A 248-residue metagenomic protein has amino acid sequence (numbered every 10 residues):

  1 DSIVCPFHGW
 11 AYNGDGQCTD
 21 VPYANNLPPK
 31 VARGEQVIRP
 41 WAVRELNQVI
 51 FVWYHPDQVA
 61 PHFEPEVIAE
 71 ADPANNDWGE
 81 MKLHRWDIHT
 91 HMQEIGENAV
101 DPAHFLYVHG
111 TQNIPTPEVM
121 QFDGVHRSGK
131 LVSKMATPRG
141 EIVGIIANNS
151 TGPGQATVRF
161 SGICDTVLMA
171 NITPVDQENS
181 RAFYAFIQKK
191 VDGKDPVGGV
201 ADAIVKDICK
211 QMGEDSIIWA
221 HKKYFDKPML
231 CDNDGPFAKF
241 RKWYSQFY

Functional and structural regions predicted by a protein language model:
D1-A71: Rieske [2Fe-2S] iron-sulfur-binding domain
Q58-Y248: C-terminal catalytic domain of Rieske-type non-heme iron oxygenases
